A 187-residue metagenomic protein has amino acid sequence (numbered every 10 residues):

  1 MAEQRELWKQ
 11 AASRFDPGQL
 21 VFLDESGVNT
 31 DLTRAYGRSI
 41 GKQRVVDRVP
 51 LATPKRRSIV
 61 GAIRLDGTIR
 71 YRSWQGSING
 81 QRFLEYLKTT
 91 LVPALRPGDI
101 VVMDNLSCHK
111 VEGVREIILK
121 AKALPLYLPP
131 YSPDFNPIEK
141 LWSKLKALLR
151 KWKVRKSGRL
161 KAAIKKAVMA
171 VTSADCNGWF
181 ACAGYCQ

Functional and structural regions predicted by a protein language model:
M1-Q187: Short functional hotspots at interaction and active-site rims
